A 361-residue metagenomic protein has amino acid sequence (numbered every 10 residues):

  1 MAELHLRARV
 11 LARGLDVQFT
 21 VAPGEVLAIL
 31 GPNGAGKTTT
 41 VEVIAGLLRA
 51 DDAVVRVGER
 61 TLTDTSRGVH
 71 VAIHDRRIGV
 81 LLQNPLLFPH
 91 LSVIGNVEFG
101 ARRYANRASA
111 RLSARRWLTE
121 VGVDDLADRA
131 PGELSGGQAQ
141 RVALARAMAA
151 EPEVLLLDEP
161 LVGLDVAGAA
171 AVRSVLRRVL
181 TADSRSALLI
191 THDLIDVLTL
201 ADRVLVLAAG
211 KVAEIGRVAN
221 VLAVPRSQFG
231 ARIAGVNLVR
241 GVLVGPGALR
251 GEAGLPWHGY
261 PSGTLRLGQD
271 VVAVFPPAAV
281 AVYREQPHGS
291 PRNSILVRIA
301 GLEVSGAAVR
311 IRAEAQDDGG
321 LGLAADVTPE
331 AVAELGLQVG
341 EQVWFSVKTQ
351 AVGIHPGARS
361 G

Functional and structural regions predicted by a protein language model:
R60-T65, S109-L126, R177-R178: Conserved ABC ATPase "signature" region
L62-G79, R103, V221: ABC ATPase NBD coupling module
L91-R111, E120: ABC-type ATPase nucleotide-binding domains, specifically the catalytic core motifs of the NBD
A130-L134, Q138: Conserved ABC ATPase signature
A149-E153: A short, proline-enriched helix->beta-strand linker immediately N-terminal to the Walker B motif in ABC-type P-loop
T191-L255, P277-A278, E285: Internal alpha/beta loop-helix hairpins
P256-E303, L321, D326-G361: Glycine/charge-rich catalytic "coupling/switch" loops of P-loop NTPases
